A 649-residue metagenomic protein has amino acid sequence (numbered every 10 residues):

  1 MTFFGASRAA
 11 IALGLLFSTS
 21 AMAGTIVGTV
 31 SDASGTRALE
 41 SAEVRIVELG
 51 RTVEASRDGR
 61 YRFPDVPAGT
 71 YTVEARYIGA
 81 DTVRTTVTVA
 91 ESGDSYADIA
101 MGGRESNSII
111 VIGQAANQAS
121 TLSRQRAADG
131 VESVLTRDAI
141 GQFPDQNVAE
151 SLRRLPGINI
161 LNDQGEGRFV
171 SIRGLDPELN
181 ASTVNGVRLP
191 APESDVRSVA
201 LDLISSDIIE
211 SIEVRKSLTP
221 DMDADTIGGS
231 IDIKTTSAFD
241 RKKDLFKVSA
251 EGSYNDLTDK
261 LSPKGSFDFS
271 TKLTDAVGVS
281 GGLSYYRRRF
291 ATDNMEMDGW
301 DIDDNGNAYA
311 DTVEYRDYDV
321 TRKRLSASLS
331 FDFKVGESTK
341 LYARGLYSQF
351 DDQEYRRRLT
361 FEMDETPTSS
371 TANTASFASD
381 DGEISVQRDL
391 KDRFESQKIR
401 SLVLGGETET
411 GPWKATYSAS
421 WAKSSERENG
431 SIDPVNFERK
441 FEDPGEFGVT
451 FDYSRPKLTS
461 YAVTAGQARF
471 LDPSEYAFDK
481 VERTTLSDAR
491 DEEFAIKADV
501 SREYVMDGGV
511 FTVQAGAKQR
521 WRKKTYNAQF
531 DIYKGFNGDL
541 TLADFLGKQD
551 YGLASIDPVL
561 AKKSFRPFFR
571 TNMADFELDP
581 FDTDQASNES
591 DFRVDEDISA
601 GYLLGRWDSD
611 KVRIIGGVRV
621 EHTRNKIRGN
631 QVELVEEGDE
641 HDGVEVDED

Functional and structural regions predicted by a protein language model:
S31-S34, R45, R76-I78, A90-G141 (+1 more regions): Short, acidic, small-residue-rich periplasmic hinge/interaction motif at the N-terminus of Gram-negative outer-membrane
L49-R60: Short, acidic Ser/Thr/Gly-rich low-complexity loop/linker segments typical of extracellular and cell-surface proteins
R62, S211-R215, S230-A238, D244-D303 (+3 more regions): Predominantly transmembrane beta-strands of Gram-negative outer membrane beta-barrel pores used for transport
Y96-D98, V148-S151, R168-S171, T183 (+3 more regions): N-terminal periplasmic accessory domains that precede and gate Gram-negative outer-membrane beta-barrel machines
A149-R188, K216: Extracytoplasmic beta-strand/coil segments of soluble accessory domains associated with Gram-negative outer-membrane
V187-K216, F267: Short acidic/polar hinge/loop motifs at secondary-structure boundaries that mediate gating or recognition
T258-M363, Q387, Q397-G405, G411: Transmembrane beta-barrel wall of Gram-negative outer-membrane proteins
A372-I384, D443-V481, N527-S590, E645: Flexible glycine-rich, low-complexity coil/linker segments exposed to the extracellular/periplasmic environment
